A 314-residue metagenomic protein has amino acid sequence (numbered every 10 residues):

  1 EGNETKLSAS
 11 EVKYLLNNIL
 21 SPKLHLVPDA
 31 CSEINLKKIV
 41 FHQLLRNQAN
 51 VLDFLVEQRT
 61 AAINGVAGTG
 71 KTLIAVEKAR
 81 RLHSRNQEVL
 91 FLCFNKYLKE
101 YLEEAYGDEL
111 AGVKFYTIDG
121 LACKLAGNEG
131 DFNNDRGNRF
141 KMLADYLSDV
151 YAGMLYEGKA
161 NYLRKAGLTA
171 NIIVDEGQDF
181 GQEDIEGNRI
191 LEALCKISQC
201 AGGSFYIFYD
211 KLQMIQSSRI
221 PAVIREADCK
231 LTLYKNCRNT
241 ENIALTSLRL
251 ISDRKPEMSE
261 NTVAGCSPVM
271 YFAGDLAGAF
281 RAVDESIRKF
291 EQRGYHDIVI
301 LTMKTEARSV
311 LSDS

Functional and structural regions predicted by a protein language model:
E1-S21: Accessory nucleic-acid engagement/destabilization modules that flank
N3-T5, N134-K141, G153-A166, G181-A201: Intrinsically disordered, low-complexity coil segments
S10, Y14-N17, Q43, N138-G153 (+4 more regions): Polar/charged alpha-helical tracts
K13-L15, L24-V27, A67-G68, L250: Short acidic/polar alpha-helix capping motifs at helix-coil junctions
N17, V27-P28, E104, D135 (+2 more regions): A generic membrane alpha-helix/interface feature
N18-L44, N64, V263-G265: Conserved adenine-nucleotide phosphate-binding loops and their immediately adjacent elements
F41, R46-G130, G167-S314: Conserved helicase motor core of SF1/SF2 NTP-dependent helicases
E109-A166: Conserved P-loop NTPase motor core of helicases/translocases
